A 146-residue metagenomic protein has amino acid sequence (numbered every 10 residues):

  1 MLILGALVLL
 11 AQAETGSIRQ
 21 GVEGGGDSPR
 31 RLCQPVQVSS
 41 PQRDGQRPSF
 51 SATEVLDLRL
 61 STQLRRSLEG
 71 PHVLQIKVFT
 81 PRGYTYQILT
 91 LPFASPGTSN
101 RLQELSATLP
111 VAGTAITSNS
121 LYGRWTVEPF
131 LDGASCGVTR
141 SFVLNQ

Functional and structural regions predicted by a protein language model:
M1-A11: Sec-dependent N-terminal signal peptides
G16-S141: Contiguous segments within soluble domain cores/interaction surfaces
N145-Q146: Extracellular interdomain linker/stem segments of modular secreted and single-pass surface proteins
